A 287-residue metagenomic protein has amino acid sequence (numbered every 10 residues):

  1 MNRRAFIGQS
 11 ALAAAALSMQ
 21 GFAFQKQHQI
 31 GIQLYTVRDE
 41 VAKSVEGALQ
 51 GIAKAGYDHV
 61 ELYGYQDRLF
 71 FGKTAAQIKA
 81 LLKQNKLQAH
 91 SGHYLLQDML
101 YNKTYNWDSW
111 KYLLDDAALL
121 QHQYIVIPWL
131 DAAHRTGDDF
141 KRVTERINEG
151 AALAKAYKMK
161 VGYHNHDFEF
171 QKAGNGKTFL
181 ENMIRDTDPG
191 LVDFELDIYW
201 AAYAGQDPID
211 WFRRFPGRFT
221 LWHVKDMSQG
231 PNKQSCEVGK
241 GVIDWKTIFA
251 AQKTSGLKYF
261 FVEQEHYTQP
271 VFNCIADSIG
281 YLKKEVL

Functional and structural regions predicted by a protein language model:
A5-F24: N-terminal export signals
A11, L81, N85, L100-D193 (+1 more regions): Active-site acidic/histidine proton-transfer and metal-coordination neighborhood in alpha/beta enzyme cores
G21-G51: C-terminal segment of N-terminal export signals and the immediately downstream linker at the start of the mature
I32, I52, V60, L82 (+7 more regions): Conserved, mostly hydrophobic/aromatic
V37-K43, Y63-T74, L96-W107, A132-K141 (+5 more regions): Acidic-and-aromatic substrate-binding clefts and catalytic sites of carbohydrate-active enzymes
E40-G51, Y105-D116, D207-W211: Short, acidic/polar
A48-Y63, L120-Q121: Catalytic domains of carbohydrate-active enzymes, especially glycoside hydrolases
H59-V60, K155-V242, F249: Acidic/histidine-rich catalytic cores of soluble enzymes
